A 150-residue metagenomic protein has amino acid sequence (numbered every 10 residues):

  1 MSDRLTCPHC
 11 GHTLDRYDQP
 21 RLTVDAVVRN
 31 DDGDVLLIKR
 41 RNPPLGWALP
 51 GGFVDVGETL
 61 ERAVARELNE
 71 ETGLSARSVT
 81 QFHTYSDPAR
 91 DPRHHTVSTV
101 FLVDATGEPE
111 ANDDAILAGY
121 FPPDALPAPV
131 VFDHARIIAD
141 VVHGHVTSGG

Functional and structural regions predicted by a protein language model:
M1-D25: Acidic, metal-coordinating catalytic segment for phosphate/diphosphate chemistry, firing primarily on the Nudix
L5, L22-V24, G33, V97-T99 (+1 more regions): Change "...and in nucleic-acid phosphodiester-cleaving endonucleases..." to "...and in nucleic-acid processing enzymes
T6, P20, L45, R77 (+1 more regions): Residue-level preference for beta-strand/loop junctions
V28-R29, L37, V103, Y120: Conserved hydrophobic "DFG−1" position in protein kinase catalytic cores
N30-E71: Conserved Nudix-box catalytic region and its N-terminal flanking loop in Nudix hydrolases and closely related
L74-H83: A short coil-to-beta-strand element that immediately follows conserved catalytic motifs
Y85-P109: Active-site-adjacent beta-strand/loop module that shapes the phosphate/pyrophosphate-binding cleft
V100-L102, E110-H143: NUDIX/MutT-family hydrolases
